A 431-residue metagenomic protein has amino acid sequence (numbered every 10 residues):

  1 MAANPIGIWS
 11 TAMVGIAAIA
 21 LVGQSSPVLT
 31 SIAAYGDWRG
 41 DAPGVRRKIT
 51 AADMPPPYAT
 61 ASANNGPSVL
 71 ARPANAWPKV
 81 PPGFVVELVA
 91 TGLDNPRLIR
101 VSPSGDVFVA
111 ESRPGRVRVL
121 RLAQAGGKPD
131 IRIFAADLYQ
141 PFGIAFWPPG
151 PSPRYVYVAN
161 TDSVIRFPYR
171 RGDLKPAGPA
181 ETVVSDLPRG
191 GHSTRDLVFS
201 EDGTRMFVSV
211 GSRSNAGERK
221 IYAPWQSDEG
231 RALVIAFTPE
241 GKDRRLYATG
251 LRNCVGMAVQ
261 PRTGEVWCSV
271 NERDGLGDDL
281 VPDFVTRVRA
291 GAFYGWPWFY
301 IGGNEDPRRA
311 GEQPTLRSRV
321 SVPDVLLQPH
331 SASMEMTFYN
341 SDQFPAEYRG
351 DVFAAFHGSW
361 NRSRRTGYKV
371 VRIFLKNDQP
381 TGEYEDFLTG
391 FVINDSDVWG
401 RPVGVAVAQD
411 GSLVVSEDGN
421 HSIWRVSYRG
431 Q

Functional and structural regions predicted by a protein language model:
A2-A12: Bacterial N-terminal signal peptides that target proteins for export
M13-P27: Bacterial Sec-dependent signal peptides at the C-terminal "C-region" and cleavage site
P27-P81, P153, I165, T194 (+9 more regions): Beta-propeller domain segments
L88-L93, I133-Y139, V183-R189, L246-G250 (+3 more regions): Surface loop/turn motifs at the tips and blade-to-blade linkers of beta-strand repeat domains
G92-P96, D137-A145, D186-T194, G230-R231 (+1 more regions): Short coil-to-beta transitions that initiate beta-strands within beta-rich domains
P96-R97, R116-P149: Blade-loop segments of beta-propeller domains
Q140-P141, A145-W147, D162-S200: Asp-box/WD-like beta-propeller blade repeats and closely related beta-sheet repeat scaffolds
